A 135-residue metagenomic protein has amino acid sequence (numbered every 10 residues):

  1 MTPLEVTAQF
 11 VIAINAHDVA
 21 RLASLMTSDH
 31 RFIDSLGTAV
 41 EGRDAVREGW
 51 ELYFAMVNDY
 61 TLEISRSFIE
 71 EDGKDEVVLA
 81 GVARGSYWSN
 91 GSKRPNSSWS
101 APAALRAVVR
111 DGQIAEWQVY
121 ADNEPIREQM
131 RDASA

Functional and structural regions predicted by a protein language model:
M1-S28, A133-A135: Short, low-complexity N-terminal intrinsically disordered segments enriched in polar/charged residues
L4, V19-D75: A solvent-exposed, acidic/Ser-Thr-rich amphipathic alpha-helical stretch
L62-I64, S98-A104: Short, surface-exposed coil-to-beta transition loops
D72-K74, A107-I114: Short, solvent-exposed coil/turn segments at beta-strand boundaries
G73-S86: A short hydrophobic beta-strand element
R84-S98: Short, cysteine-centered beta-strand-loop-beta hairpins and adjacent loop/turn segments enriched in charged/polar
A115-A135: Low-complexity, intrinsically disordered terminal/linker segments enriched in charged and Gly/Pro repeats
